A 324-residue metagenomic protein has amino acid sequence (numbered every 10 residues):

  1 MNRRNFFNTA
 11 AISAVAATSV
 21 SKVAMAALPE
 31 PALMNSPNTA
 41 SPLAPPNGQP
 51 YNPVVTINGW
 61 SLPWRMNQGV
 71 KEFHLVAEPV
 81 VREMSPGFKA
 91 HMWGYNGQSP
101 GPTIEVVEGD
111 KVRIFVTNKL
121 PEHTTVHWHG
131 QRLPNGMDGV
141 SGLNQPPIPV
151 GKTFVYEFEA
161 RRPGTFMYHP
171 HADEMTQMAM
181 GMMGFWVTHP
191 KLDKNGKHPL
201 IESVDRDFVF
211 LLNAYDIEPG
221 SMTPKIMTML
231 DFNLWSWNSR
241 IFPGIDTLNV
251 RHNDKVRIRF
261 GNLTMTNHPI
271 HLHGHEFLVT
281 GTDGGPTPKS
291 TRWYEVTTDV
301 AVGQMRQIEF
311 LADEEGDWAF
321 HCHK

Functional and structural regions predicted by a protein language model:
N2-K324: Copper-binding active sites and cupredoxin-like electron-transfer domains, recognizing His/Cys-rich ligand loops
